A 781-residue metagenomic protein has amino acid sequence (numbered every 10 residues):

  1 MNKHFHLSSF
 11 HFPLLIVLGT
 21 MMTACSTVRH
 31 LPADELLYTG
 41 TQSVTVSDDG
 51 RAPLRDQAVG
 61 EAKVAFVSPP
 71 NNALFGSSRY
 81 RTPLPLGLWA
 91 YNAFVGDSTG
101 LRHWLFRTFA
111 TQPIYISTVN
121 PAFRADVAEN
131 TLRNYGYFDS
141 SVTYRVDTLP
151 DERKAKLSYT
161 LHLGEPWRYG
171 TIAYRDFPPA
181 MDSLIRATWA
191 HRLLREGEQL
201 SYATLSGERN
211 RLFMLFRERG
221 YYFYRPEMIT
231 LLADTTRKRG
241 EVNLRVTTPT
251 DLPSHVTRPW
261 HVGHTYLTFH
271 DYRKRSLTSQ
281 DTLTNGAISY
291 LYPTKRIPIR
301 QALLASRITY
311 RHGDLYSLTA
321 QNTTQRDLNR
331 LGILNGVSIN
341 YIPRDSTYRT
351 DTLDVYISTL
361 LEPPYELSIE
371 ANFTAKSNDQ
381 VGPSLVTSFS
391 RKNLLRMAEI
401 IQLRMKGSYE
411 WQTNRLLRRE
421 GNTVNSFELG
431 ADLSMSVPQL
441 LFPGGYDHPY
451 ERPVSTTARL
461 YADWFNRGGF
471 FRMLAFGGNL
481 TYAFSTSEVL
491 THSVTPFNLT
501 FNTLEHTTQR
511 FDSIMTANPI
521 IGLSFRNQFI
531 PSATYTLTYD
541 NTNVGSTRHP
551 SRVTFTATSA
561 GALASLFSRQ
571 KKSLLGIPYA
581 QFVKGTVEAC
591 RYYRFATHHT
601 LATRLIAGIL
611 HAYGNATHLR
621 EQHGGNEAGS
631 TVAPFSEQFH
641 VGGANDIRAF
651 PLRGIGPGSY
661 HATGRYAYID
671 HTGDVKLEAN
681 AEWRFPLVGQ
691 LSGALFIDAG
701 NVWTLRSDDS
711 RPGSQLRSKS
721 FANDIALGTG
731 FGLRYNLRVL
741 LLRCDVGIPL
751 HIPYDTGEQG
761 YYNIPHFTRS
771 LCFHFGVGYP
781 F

Functional and structural regions predicted by a protein language model:
M21-A24: C-terminal motif of bacterial Sec signal peptides marking the signal peptidase cleavage site
S26-R330, T352, G445: Interaction-mediating elements
D48, L161-E165, D176, V246-T250 (+13 more regions): Flexible glycine-/small-residue-rich
Y137, Y221, R239, P364 (+7 more regions): Strand-connecting loop/turn motifs
M181-L184, I297-P298, S317-R548, R552-T554 (+4 more regions): Gram-negative/organellar outer-membrane beta-barrel architecture
S289-Y290, T374-N378, S493-F685, L695-S718: C-terminal outer-membrane beta-barrel translocator/porin domains of Gram-negative envelope proteins and their
I369-A371, I401-M405, A458-L460, V553-A557 (+5 more regions): Membrane-embedded beta-strand positions of outer-membrane beta-barrel proteins
A633-A644, D709-F781: C-terminal beta-signal and terminal closure region of outer-membrane beta-barrel proteins
